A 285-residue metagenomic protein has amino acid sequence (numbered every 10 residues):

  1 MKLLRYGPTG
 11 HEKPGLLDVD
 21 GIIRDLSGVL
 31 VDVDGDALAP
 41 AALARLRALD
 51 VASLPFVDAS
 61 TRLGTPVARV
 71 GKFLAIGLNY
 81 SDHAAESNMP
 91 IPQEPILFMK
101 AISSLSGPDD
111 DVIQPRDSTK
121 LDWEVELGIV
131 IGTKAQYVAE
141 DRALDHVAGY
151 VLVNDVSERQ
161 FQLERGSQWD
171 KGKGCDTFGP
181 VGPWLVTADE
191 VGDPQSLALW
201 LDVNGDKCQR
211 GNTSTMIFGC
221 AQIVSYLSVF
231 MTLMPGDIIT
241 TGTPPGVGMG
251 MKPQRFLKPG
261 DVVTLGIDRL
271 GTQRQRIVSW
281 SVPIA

Functional and structural regions predicted by a protein language model:
M1-P95, T264, S281-A285: N-terminal non-catalytic cap/leader segment that marks the start of a structured domain
R5, T9-G10, R47, F56-T61 (+3 more regions): Catalytic-pocket segment enriched in acidic/His residues
P14, E126-V130, V151, W200: Residues embedded in well-ordered beta-strands
A68, D122-E124, M234, K258-P259: Residue-level recognition of short, solvent-exposed, well-ordered loop/turn junctions that link secondary-structure
P90-P108, W123, K258-R269: Structural signature of FAD isoalloxazine-binding scaffolds in flavoprotein oxidoreductases
G107-G128: A structural-propensity feature for long, helix-poor, extended segments
Q136-V151: N-terminal accessory regions of nucleic-acid-interacting proteins
